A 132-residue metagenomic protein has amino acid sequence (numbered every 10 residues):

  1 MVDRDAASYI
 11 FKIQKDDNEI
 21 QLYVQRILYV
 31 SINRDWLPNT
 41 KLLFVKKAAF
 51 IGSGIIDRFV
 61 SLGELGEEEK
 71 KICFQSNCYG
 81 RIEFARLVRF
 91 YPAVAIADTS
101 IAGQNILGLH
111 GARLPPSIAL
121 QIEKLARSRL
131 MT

Functional and structural regions predicted by a protein language model:
M1-D5, Q25-Y29, E64-T132: Contiguous surface segments at macromolecular interaction interfaces
A6-V24: Short, basic/aromatic beta-hairpin or loop at an interaction surface
F11, L42-F44, I56, I82-F84 (+1 more regions): Hydrophobic beta-strand residues in large extracellular and virion-surface proteins
N33-K46: Short coil-to-beta transition motif at edge beta-strands of beta-rich domains
P38, F50-G52, C78-G80: A generic structural signal for short beta-strands and their flanking turns/coil linkers
K47, F59, A85-L87: Short, loop-centered acidic/histidine patches that primarily coordinate divalent metals
I51-F59: Short beta-strand-centered aromatic/proline hotspots
